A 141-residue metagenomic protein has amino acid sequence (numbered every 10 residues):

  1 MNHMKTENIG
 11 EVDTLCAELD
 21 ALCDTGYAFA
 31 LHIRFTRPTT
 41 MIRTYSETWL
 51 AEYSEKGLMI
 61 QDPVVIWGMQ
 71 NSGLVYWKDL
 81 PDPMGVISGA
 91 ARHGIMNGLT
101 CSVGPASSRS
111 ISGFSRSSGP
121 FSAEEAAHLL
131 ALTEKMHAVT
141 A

Functional and structural regions predicted by a protein language model:
N2-V12, L22, R116-A141: Juxtadomain coupling helices with adjacent low-complexity linkers
T6, A17-H93: Structured interaction and signal-relay segments at domain junctions
G26, G98, R109-I111: Broad gene-expression machinery/nucleic-acid interaction feature
E55-I60, P105, L129-A131, V139-A141: Short, surface-exposed, polar/charged, turn-prone segments marking secondary-structure boundaries
D62-M69, I111-F114, T133-T140: Low-complexity, flexible helical/coil segments
H93, N97, S115, G119: Short, charged/polar micro-motifs that form catalytic or ligand-binding hotspots
N97-V103: Short hydrophobic beta-strand micro-motif common in sensory/regulatory domains
G104-S117: Sensory-domain boundary capping and coupling elements
